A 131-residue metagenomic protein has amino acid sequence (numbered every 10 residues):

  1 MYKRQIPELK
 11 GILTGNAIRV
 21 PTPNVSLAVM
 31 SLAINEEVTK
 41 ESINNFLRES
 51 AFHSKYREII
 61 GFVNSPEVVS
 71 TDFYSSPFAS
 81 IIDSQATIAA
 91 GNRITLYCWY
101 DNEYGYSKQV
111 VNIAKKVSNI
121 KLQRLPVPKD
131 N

Functional and structural regions predicted by a protein language model:
Y2-I94: C-terminal substrate-binding/catalytic lobe of Rossmann-fold NAD(P)-dependent oxidoreductases
P77-N131: NAD(P)-dependent Rossmann-like dehydrogenase/reductase catalytic/cofactor-binding core
